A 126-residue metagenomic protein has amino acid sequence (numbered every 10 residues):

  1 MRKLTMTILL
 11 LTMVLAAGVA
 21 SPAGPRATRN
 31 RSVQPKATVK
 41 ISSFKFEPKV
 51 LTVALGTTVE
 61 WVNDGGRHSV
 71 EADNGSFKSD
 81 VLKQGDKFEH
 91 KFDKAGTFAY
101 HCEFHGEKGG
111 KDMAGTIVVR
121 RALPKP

Functional and structural regions predicted by a protein language model:
R2-I8, G18-P126: Extracytoplasmic copper-binding redox domains, predominantly the cupredoxin/blue-copper superfamily
